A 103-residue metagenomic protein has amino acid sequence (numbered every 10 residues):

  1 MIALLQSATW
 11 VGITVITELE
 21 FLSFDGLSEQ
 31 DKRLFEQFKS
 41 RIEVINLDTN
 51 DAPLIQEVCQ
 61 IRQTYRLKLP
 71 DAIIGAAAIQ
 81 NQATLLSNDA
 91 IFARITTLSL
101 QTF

Functional and structural regions predicted by a protein language model:
M1-I13, S23-Q37: Short, well-structured N-terminal submotif of metal-dependent ribonuclease cores
W10-G12, R41-I45, T84: Short loop->beta-strand "edge-of-pocket" segments that line small-molecule binding or catalytic clefts across diverse
I13-T14, R66-K68, D89, F103: Histidine- and aromatic-rich ligand-binding microenvironments
E18, K32-F35, I55: A general structural signal for well-ordered alpha-helical segments in protein cores
L19-L22, C59: Amphipathic alpha-helical segments within well-ordered protein domains
S40-Q63: Acidic catalytic patch
I45, G75-F103: Acidic, PIN/NYN-like endoribonuclease modules and their adjacent C-terminal/linker elements
Q63, L67, A83: Short glycine/serine/threonine/alanine-rich loop segments
